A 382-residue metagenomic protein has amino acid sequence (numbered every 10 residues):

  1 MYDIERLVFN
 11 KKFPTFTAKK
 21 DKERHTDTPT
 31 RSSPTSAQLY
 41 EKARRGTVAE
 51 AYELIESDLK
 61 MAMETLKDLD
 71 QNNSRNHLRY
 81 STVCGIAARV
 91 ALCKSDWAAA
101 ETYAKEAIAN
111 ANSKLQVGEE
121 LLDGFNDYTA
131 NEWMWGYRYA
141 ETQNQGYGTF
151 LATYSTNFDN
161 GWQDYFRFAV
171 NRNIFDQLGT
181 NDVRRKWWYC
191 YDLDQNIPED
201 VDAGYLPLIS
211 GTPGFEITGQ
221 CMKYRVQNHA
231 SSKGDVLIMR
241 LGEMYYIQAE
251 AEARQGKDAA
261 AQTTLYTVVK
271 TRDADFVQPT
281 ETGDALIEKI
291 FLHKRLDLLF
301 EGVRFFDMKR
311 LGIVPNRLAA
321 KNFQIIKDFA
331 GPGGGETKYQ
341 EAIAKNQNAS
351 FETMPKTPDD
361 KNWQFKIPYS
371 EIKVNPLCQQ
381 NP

Functional and structural regions predicted by a protein language model:
M1-L151, W162, D176-P382: Acidic/polar-rich alpha-helix caps and helix-coil junctions
T156-V170: Short, cationic low-complexity segments
A169-Q177: Low-complexity, flexible helical/coil segments
